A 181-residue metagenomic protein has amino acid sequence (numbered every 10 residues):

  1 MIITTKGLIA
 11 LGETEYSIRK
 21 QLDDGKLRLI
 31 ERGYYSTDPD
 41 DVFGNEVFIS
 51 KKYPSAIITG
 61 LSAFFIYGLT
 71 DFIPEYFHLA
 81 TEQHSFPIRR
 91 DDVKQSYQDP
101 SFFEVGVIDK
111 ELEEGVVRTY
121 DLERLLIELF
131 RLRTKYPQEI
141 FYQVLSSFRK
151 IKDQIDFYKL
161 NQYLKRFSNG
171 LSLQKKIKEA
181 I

Functional and structural regions predicted by a protein language model:
I3-K6, E13, S17, L22 (+1 more regions): Nucleic-acid-binding surface
G25-E31: A short, conserved structural fragment
